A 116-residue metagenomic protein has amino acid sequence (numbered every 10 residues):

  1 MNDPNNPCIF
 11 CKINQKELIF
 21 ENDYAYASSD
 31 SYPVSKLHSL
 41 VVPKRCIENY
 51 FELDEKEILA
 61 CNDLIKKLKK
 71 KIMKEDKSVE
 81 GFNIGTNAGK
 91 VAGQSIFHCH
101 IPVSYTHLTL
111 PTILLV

Functional and structural regions predicted by a protein language model:
M1-R45: Active-site microenvironments that recognize anionic phosphate/pyrophosphate groups
Y32-V34, I47-E48, K66, K70 (+1 more regions): Short, charged/polar surface micro-motifs in flexible loops or helix N-caps
L40-N62: Short histidine-centered catalytic/ligand-binding loop motif
E57-E75: Long, well-ordered alpha-helical scaffolding segments within enzyme catalytic domains, especially pronounced
K77-G89: A short glycine-rich, hydrophobically flanked beta-strand micro-motif that places a catalytic Asp/Glu for divalent metal
A88-V91, S95-Y105: Histidine-centered catalytic micro-motifs
Y105-T112: Conserved small/polar residues in nucleotide/adenosyl-binding loops
